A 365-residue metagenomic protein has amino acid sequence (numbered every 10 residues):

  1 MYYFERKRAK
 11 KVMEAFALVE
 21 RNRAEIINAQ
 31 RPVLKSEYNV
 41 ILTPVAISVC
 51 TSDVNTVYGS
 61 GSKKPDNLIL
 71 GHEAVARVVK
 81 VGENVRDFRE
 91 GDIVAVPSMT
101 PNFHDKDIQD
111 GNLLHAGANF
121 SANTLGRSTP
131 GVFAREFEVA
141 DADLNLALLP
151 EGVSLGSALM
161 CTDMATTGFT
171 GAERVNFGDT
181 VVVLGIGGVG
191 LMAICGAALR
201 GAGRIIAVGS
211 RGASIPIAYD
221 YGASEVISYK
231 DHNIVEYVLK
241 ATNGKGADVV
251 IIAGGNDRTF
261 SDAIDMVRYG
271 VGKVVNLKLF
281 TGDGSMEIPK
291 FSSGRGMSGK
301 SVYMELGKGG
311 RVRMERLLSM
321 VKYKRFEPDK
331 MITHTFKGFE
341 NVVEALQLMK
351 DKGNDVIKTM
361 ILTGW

Functional and structural regions predicted by a protein language model:
M1-V75, R135-D141, A147, L362-W365: Short N-terminal strand-loop motif that marks the start of NAD(P)H/FAD-dependent oxidoreductase cofactor-binding domains
Y2-M13, S261-D265, G310-W365: C-terminal hydrophobic helical "lid"/dimerization subdomain of Rossmann-like NAD(P)H-dependent oxidoreductases
P32-I47, S60-Q109, P130, P150-V153: Glycine-rich beta-strand-centered segment in the early N-terminal region that forms part of a ligand/cofactor-binding
K35-S36, R89, N176, R268-Y269 (+1 more regions): Residue-level recognition of short, solvent-exposed, well-ordered loop/turn junctions that link secondary-structure
A95, D248-I251: N-terminal Rossmann-like NAD(P) cofactor-binding module of classical short-chain dehydrogenase/reductase
N102-L184: NAD(P)H dinucleotide-binding glycine-rich loop of Rossmann-like/cofactor-binding domains, especially the beta1-alpha1
E151-H232, E236, V249: Mid-domain Rossmann-like dinucleotide-binding core that forms the NAD(H)/NADP(H) cofactor-binding site
Y219, N256-F326, L362-W365: Glycine-rich phosphate-binding loop and adjacent beta-alpha segment of Rossmann(oid) nucleotide-cofactor-binding
